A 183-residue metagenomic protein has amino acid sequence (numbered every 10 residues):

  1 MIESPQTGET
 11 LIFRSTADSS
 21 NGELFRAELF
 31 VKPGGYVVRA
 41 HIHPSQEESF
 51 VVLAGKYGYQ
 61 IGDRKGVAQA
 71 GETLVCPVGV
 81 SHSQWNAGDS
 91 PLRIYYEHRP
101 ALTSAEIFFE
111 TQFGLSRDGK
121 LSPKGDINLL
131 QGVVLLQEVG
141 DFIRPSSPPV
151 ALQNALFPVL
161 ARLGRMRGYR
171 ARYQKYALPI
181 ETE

Functional and structural regions predicted by a protein language model:
E3-A40, Q46: A short glycine-rich, His/Asp/Glu-containing loop-to-beta-strand
S19-G22, S49, G62-S81: Short acidic-glycine-tyrosine-enriched beta hairpin
E28-F30, K56-G58, Y95-E97: Residue-level recognition of well-ordered beta-strand positions that form the cores of beta-sheet-rich folds across
K32-G35, K56, P100-S104: Short, charged/polar surface micro-motifs in flexible loops or helix N-caps
S45-Y57: Glycine- and acidic-residue-biased ligand/ion/polar-headgroup-sensing regions
V78-F108: Ligand-binding loop in jelly-roll beta-barrel domains
S104, F108-E183: Alpha-helical membrane-targeting segments
